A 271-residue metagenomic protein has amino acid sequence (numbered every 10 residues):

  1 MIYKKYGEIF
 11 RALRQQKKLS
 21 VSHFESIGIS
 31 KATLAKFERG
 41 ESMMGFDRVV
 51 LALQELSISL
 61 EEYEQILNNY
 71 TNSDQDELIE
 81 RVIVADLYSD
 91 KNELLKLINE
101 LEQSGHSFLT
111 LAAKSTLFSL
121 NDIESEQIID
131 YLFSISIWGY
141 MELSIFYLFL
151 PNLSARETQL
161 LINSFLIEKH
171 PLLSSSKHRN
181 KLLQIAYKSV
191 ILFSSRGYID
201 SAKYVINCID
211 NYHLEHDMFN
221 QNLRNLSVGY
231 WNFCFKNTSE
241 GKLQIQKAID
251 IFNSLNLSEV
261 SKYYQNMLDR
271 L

Functional and structural regions predicted by a protein language model:
M1-Q16: A short, Lys/Arg-rich alpha-helix, primarily the initiator
I2, N68-I79, G105-L111, W138-Y147 (+3 more regions): Alpha-solenoid helical repeat architecture
I9, R48, D76, E80-I83 (+6 more regions): "A position-specific structural signal for the A-helix of alpha-solenoid helical repeats
K17-A35: Short alpha-helical DNA-recognition segment
D47-E62: DNA major-groove recognition helix of helix-turn-helix/homeodomain DNA-binding modules
Q65-N92, D250: Short, charged recognition helix plus adjacent turn of helix-turn-helix-like nucleic-acid-binding domains
E102-S201: Mid-protein regulatory/catalytic core that forms ligand/cofactor-binding pockets and protein-protein interaction
I129-F133, L166-L173, I206-L214, Q246-L257: Amphipathic alpha-helical segments of tetratricopeptide repeats
